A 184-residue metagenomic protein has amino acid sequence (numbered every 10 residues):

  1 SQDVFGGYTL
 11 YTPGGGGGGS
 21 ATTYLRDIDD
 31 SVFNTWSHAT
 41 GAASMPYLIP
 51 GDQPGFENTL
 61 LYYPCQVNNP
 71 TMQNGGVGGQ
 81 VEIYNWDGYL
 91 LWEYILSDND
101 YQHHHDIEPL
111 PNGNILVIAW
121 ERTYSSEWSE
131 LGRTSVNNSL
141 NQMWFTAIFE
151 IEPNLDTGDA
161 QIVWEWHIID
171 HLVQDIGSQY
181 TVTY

Functional and structural regions predicted by a protein language model:
S1-Y184: Histidine-/acidic-rich catalytic cores in large beta-rich domains
